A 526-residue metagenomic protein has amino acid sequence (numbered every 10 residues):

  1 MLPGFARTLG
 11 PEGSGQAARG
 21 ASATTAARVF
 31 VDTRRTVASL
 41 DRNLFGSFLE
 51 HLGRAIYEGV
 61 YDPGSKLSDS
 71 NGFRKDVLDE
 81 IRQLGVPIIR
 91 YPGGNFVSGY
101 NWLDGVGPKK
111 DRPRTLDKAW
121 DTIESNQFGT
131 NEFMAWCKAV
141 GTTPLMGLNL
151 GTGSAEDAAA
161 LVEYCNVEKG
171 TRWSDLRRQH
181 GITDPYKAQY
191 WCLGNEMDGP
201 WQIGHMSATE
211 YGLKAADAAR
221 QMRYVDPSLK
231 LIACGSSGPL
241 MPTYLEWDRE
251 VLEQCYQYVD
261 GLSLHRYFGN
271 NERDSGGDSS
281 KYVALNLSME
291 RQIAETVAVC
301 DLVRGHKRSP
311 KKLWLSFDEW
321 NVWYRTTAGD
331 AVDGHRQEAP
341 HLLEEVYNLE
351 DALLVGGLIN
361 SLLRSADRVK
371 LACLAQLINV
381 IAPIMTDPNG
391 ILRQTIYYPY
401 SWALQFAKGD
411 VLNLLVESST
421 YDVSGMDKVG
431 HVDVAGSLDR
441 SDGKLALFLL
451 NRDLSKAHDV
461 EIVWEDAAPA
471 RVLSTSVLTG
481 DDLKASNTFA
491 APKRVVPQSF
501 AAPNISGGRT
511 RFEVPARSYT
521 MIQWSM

Functional and structural regions predicted by a protein language model:
L2-F5, L9, G13-W247, L252-G261 (+2 more regions): Non-catalytic accessory regions flanking glycosidase/transglycosidase catalytic cores in CAZymes
R266-A284, D330: Active-site His/acidic residue clusters
V332-G334: Intrinsically disordered, low-complexity linkers and terminal tails enriched in Pro/Gly and often acidic or mixed-charge
